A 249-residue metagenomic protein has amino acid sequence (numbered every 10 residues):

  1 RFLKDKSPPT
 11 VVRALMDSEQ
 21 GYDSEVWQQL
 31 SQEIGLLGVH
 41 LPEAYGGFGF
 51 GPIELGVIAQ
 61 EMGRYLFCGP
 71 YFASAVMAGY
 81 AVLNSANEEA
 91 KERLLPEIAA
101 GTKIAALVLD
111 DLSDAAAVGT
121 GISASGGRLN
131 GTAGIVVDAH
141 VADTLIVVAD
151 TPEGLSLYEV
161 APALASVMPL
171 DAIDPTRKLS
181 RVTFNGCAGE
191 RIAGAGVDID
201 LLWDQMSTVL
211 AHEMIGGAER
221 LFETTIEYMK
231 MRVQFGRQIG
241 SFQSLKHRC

Functional and structural regions predicted by a protein language model:
R1-F72, R93, T208: Amphipathic, small/basic residue-rich leader segments at the start of a protein or domain
F2-K6, A81, A105, Y228: Short alpha-helical functional segments enriched in proximate histidine and acidic residues
L3, G35, P42, I58 (+5 more regions): Buried hydrophobic positions in well-ordered alpha/beta secondary-structure cores of metabolic enzymes
K4, S31-Q32, G63, L83 (+3 more regions): Alpha-helix boundary recognition
V11-G21, G46, A193-M206, F222-R248: Glycine-rich cofactor-pocket loops
F50, G69-F72, E89-E223, E227: FAD-binding core of flavoproteins
Y71-A75, S241: Short acidic alpha-helix initiation/capping motifs at coil-to-helix transition points, especially at protein N-termini
M77-A86: Helix-loop "lid/cap" segments that line or gate small-molecule binding pockets
